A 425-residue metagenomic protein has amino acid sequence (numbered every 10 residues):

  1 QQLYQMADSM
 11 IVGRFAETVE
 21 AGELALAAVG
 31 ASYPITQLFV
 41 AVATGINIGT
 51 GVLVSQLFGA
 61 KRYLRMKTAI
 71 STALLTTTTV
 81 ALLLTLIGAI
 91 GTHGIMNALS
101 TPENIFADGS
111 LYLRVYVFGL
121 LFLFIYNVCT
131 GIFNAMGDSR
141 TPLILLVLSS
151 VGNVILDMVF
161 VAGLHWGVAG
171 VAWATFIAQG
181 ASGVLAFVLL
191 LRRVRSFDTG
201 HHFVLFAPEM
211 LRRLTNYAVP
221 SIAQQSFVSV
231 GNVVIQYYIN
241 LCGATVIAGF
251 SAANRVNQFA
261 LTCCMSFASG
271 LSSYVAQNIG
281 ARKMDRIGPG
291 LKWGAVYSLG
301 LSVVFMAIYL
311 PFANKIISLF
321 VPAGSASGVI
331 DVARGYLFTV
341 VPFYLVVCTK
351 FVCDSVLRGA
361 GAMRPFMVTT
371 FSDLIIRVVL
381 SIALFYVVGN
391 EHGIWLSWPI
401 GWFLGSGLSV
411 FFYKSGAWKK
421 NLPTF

Functional and structural regions predicted by a protein language model:
Q1-D8, V12, V115, Y126 (+6 more regions): Transmembrane helical elements of multi-pass membrane transporters/channels
Q1-F15, P34-G49, L53, T78-T85 (+5 more regions): N-terminal transmembrane alpha-helices
L3-A27, M96-E103, V159-W166, S226-R255 (+4 more regions): Helix-terminus/linker motif at the lipid-water interface of multi-pass membrane proteins
M10, R14, V52, H93-G94 (+15 more regions): Transmembrane alpha-helix boundary and packing residues in multipass membrane permease domains and related
E23-P34, G109, L113, A172 (+3 more regions): Small-residue hotspots at the loop-to-helix junctions and early N-terminal turns of transmembrane alpha-helices
L26-L86, L123-P142, G249-A307, A313 (+2 more regions): Small-residue-rich hydrophobic transmembrane alpha-helices
N47, Y116-N134, P142-S150, V171-V184 (+4 more regions): Short runs within selected transmembrane alpha-helices of multi-pass transporters and secretion channels
V54-G119, G163-V219, V275-P342, L384-F425: Short alpha-helical transmembrane segments in multi-pass integral membrane proteins
